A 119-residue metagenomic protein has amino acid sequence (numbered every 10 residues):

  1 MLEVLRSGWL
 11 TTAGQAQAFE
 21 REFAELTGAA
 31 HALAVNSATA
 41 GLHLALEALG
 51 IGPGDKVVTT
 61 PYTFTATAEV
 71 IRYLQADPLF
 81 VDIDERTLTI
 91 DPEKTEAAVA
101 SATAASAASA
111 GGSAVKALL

Functional and structural regions predicted by a protein language model:
M1-L10: Glycine-rich phosphate-binding segment of PLP-dependent enzymes
W9-K56, V70-L74, F80-D82, A97 (+1 more regions): Phosphate-binding glycine-rich loop
V58, L79, L119: Conserved Rossmann-like nucleotide-binding pocket used by diverse enzymes that bind dinucleotide cofactors
Y62, A76, I83-E85: Active-site loop/turn elements of alpha/beta-hydrolase fold enzymes, especially the short glycine-/histidine-rich
T63-A68: Conserved coil-to-alpha-helix start sites within the AMP-binding
R86-L119: Active-site phosphate-binding strand-loop segment of PLP-dependent enzymes
